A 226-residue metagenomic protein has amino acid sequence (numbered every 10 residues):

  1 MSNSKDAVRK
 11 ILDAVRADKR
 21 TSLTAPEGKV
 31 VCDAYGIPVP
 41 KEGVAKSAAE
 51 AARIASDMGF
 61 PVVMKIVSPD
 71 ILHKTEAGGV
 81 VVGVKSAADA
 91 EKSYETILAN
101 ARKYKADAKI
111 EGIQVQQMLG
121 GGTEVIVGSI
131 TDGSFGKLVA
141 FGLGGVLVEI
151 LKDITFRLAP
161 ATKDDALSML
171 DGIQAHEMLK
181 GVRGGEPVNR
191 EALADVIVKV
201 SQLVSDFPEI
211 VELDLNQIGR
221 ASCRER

Functional and structural regions predicted by a protein language model:
M1-L215, G219-R226: ATP-dependent carboxylate/acyl-activation modules
